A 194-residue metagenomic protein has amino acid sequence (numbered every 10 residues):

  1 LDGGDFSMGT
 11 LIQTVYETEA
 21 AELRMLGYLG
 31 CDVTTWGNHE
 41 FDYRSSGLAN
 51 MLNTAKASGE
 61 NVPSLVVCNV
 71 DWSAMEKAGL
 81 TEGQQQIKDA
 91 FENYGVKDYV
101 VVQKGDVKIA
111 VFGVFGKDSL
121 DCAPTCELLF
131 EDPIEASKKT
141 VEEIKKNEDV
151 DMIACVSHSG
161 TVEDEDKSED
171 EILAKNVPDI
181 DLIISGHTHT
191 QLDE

Functional and structural regions predicted by a protein language model:
L1-E194: Acidic, metal/ion-coordinating pockets
